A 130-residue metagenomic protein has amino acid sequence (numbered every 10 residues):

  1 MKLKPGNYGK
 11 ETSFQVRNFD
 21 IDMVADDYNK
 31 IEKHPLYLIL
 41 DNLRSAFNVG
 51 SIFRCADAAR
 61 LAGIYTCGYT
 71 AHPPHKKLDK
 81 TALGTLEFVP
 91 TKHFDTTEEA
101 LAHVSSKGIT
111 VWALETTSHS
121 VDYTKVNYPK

Functional and structural regions predicted by a protein language model:
M1-K130: Post-transcriptional modification and biogenesis factors for structured RNAs of the translation apparatus
